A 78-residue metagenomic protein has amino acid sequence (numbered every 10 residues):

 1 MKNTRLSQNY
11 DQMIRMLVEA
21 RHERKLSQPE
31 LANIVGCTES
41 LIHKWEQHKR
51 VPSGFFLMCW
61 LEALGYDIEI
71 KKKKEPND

Functional and structural regions predicted by a protein language model:
M1-E23: A short, Lys/Arg-rich alpha-helix, primarily the initiator
M16, S27, S53-F56: Residues that mark the N-terminal boundary/hinge immediately upstream of a DNA-recognition element
K25-H43: Short alpha-helical DNA-recognition segment
G54-K71: DNA major-groove recognition helix of helix-turn-helix/homeodomain DNA-binding modules
K71-D78: Short amphipathic recognition helices of helix-turn-helix/homeodomain-type DNA-binding modules
